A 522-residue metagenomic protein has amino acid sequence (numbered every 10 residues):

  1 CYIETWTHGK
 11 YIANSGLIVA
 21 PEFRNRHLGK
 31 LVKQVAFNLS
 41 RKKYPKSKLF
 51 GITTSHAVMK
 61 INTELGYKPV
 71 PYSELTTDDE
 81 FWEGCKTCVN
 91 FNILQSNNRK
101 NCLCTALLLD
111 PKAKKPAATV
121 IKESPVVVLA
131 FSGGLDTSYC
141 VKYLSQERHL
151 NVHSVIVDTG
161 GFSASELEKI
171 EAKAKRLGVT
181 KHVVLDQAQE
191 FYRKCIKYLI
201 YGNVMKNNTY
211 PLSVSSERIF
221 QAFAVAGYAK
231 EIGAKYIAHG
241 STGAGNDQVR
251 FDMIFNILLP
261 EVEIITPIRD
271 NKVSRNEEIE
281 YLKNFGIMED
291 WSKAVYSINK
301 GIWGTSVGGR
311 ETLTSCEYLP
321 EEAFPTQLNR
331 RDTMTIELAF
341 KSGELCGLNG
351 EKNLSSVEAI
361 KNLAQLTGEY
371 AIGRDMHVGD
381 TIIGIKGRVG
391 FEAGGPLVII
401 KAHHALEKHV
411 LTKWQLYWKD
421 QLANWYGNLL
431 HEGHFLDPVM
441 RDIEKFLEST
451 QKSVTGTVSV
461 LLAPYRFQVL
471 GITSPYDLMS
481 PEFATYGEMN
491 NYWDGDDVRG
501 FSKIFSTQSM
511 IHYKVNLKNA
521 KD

Functional and structural regions predicted by a protein language model:
C1-F23: A conserved beta-strand-loop-helix scaffold within acyl/acetyltransferase catalytic domains
Y11-A13, K48, V126, Y236: Structural motif
N14, L49-I52, L129, S154: Conserved hydrophobic beta-strand within the GNAT/NAT acetyltransferase core sheet that lines the active-site cleft
S15-L17, G51-S55, G240: Short His-Asn-centered micro-motif
V19, N25-S40, L49: Conserved acetyl-CoA-binding loop-helix of GNAT-fold acetyltransferases
A20-E22, R26, H56, G133: Active-site acidic-Proline motif in GNAT/NAT acetyltransferases
R41-K122: Terminal substrate-recognition subdomain of acyl/acetyltransferases
E123-A130, L135-D522: Nucleotide-activated chemistry modules centered on ATP-dependent adenylation/adenylyltransferase
